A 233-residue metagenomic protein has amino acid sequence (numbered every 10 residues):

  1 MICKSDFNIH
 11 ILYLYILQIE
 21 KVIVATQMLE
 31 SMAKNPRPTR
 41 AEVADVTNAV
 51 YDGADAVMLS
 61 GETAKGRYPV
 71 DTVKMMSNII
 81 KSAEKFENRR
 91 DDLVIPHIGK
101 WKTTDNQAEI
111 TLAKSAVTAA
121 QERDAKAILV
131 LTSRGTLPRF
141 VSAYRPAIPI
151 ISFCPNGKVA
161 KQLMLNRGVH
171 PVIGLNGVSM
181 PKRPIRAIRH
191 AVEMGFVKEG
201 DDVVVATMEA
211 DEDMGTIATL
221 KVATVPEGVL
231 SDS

Functional and structural regions predicted by a protein language model:
M1, V46-P69: Glycine-rich phosphate-binding active-site loops on the catalytic face of alpha/beta enzymes
K4, T63-K85, T216-A223: C-terminal helical cap(s) of enzyme catalytic domains, especially alpha/beta-barrels
K4-M28, K74-R89: Alpha-helix-loop-beta-strand connector modules within alpha/beta enzyme cores
L17, M76-V117: Long, charged amphipathic helices and adjacent flexible linkers at domain junctions
V22-T26, V50, V57-L59, I150: Hydrophobic faces of well-ordered beta-strands that scaffold small-molecule active sites in alpha/beta enzyme cores
Q27, A49, V141, V203: Conserved, mostly hydrophobic/aromatic
T47, L137-R139, R145-K182: Nucleotide-binding motor/catalytic cores of P-loop/tubulin-like NTPases across gene-expression machines
R189-D211, I217-L230: C-terminal binding/interaction regions
